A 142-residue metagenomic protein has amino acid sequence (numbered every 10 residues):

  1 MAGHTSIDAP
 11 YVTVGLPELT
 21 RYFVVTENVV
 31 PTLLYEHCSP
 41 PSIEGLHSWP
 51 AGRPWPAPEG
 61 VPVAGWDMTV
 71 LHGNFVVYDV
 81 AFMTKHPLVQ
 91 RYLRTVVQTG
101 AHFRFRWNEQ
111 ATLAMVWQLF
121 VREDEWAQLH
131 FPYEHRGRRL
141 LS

Functional and structural regions predicted by a protein language model:
G3-S142: Catalytic core and acceptor-binding pocket of nucleotide-sugar-dependent glycosyltransferases
